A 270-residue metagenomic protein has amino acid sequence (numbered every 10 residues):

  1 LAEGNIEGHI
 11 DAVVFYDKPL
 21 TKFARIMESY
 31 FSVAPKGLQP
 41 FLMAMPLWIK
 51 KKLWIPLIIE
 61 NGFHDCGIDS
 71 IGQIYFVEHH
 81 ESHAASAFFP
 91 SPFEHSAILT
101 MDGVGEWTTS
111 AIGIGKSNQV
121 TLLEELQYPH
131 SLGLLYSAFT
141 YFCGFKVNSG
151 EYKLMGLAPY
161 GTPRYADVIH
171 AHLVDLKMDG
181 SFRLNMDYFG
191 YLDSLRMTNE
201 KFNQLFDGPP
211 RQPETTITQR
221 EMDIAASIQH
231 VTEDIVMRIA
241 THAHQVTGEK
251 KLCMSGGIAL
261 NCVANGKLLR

Functional and structural regions predicted by a protein language model:
L1-R270: Short acidic/glycine-rich loops and adjacent helix/strand connectors that line catalytic pockets where negatively
